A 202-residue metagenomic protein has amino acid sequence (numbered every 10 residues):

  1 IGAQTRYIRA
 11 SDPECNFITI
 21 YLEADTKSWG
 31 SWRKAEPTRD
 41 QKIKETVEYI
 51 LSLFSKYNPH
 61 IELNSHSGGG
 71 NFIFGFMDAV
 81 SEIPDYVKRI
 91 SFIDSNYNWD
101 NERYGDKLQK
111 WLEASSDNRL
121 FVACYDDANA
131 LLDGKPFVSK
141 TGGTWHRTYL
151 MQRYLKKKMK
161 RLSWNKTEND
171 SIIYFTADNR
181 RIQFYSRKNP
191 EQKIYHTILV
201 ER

Functional and structural regions predicted by a protein language model:
I1-A10: N-terminal cap/lid subdomain of alpha/beta-hydrolase-fold enzymes
G2, Y21-S55, I61-L63: Alpha/beta-hydrolase active-site loop
N16-I20: A fold-wide structural signal in alpha/beta-hydrolase
G30-A35, G75, E102-R103, D133-G134: Short, solvent-exposed loop/turn and secondary-structure capping segments
L63-N71: Active-site loop->helix "elbow" adjoining a glycine-rich segment at hydrolase catalytic centers
G70-E82: Short glycine-enriched nucleophile-adjacent loop and the immediately C-terminal alpha-helix near the catalytic center
V80-T176: The feature captures the conserved acid-bearing segment of alpha/beta-hydrolase catalytic domains
R181-R202: Catalytic active-site module of serine/aspartate enzymes centered on a nucleophile-bearing elbow/loop
